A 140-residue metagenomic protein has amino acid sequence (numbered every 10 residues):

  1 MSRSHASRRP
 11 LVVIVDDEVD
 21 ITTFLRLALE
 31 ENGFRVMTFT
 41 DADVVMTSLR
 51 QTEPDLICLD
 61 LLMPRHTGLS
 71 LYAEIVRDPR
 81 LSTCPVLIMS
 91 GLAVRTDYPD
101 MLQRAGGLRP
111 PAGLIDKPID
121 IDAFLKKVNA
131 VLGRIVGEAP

Functional and structural regions predicted by a protein language model:
M1-V13, D116, D120-P140: Non-catalytic signal-transmission and effector/linker regions of two-component phosphorelay proteins
T23-E31: Charged docking surfaces used in two-component/phosphorelay signaling
G33-T40, S48: Short hydrophobic/Thr-rich beta-strand motif most characteristic of the beta2 strand and flanking loop of CheY-like
T40-D41, T67-A73: Acidic catalytic/metal-coordinating carboxylates
T52-C58: Active-site beta3 strand of CheY-like receiver
D60, S90: Active-site residues of response regulator receiver
M63: Receiver (REC) domain active-site loop signature in two-component systems and cognate sites in sensor histidine kinases
S70, A93-D116, D122-K126: Alpha4 helix (beta4-alpha4-beta5 surface) of REC/receiver domains from two-component response regulators
